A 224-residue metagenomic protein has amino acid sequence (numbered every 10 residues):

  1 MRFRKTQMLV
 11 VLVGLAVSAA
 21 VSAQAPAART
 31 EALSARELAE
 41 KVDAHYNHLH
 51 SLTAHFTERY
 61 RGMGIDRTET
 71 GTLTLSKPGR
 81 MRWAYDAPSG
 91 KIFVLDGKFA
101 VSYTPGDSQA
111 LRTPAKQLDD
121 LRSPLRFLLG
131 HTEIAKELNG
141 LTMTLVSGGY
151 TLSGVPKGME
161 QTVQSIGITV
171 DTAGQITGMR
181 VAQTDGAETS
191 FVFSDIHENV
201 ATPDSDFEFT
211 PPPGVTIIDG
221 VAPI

Functional and structural regions predicted by a protein language model:
M1-V10: Bacterial N-terminal signal peptides that target proteins for export
V10-S18: Bacterial N-terminal signal peptides
S18-A25: N-terminal signal peptide c-region/cleavage motif recognized by signal peptidases
T30-R61, D66, V94, Y103-Q164 (+1 more regions): Flexible, processing/modification-adjacent segments and terminal tails in exported/periplasmic/extracellular proteins
H50-L52, E69-G71, K77-G79, S89-K91 (+5 more regions): Envelope-exposed proteins and targeting segments
T72-S123, T189: An acidic-aromatic
I134-V221: Gly/Pro-enriched, hydrophobic low-complexity segments that function as extracytoplasmic propeptides/linkers
